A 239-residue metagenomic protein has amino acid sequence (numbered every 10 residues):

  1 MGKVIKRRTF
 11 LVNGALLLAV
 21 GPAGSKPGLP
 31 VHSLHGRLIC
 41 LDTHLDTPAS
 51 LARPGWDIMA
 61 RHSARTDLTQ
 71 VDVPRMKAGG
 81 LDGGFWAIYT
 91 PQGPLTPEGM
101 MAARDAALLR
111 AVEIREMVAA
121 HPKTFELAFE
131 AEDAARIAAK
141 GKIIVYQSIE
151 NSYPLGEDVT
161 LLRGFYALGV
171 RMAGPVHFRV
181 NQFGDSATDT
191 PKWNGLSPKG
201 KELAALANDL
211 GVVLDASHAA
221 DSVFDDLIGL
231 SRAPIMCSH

Functional and structural regions predicted by a protein language model:
V4-K6, L11-L18, G24-W193: N-terminal hydrophobic targeting/anchoring segments and the immediately downstream early-domain regions of hydrolases
H32, E157-A167, D189-M236: Histidine/acidic residue-rich metal-binding segments in metalloenzymes
